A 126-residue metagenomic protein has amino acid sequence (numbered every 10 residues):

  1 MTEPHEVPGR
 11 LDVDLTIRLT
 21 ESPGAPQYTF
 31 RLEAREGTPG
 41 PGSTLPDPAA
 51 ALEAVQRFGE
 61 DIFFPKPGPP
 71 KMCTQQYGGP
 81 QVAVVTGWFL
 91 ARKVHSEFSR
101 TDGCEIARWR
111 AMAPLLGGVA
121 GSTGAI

Functional and structural regions predicted by a protein language model:
M1-T2, G117, A125-I126: Intrinsically disordered, low-complexity prosegments and terminal tails associated with secretory/extracytoplasmic
T2-D61: N-terminal secretory signal peptides
L11, P26, P39-T44, D61 (+4 more regions): Compositionally biased, intrinsically disordered low-complexity regions
E21, E36, F89, F98-D102: A mature extracytoplasmic/lumenal domain signature
L32, V85, F98: Hydrophobic/aromatic beta-strand elements that line small-molecule binding cavities or substrate pockets in beta-rich
P48-Q76, G118-T123: Short, surface-exposed beta-strand/turn modules with glycine/proline-rich turns and flanking aromatic residues
A49-V55, S99-A120: Short, surface-exposed, low-complexity cationic segments
P65-H95: Short, structured surface segments that line ligand/substrate-binding pockets
